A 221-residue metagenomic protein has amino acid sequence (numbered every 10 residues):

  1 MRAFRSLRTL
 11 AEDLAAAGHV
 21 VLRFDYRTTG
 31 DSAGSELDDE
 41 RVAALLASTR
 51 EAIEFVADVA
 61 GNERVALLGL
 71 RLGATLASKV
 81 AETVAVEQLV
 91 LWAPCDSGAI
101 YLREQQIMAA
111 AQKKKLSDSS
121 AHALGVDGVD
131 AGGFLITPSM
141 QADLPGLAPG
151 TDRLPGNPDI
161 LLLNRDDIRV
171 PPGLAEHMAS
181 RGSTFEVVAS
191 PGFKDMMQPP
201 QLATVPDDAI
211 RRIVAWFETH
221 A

Functional and structural regions predicted by a protein language model:
M1-Y26, F55: Short, surface-exposed "cap/lid" segments of acyl-processing enzymes
H19, G61, S183: Short phosphate-binding/catalytic loops that engage adenosine nucleotides
V20-G30, C95, S190-F193: Short beta-to-alpha linker loops that shape the active-site pocket of alpha/beta-hydrolase fold enzymes
R27-N62: Catalytic nucleophile-loop/oxyanion-hole region of alpha/beta-hydrolase and closely related hydrolase-like folds
E40, V84-W216: The alpha/beta-hydrolase serine catalytic core
L68-S78, A93: Gly/Ala-rich beta-loop-alpha elbow adjacent to hydrolase catalytic centers
K79-T83: Active-site signature of alpha/beta-hydrolase-fold catalytic machinery across serine- and Asp/Cys-nucleophile hydrolases
